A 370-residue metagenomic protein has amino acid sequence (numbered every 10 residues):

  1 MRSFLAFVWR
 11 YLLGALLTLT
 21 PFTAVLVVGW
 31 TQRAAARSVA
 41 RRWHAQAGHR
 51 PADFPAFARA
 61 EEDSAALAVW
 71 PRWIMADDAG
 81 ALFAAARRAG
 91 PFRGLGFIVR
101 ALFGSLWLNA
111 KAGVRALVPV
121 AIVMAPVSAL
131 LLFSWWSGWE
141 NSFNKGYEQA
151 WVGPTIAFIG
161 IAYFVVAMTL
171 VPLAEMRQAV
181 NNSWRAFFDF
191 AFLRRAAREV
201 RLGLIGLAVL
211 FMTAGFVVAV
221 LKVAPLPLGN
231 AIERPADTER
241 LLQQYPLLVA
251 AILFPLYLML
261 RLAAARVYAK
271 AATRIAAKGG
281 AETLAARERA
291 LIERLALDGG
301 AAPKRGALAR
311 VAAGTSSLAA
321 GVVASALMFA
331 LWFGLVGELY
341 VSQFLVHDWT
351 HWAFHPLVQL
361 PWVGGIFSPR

Functional and structural regions predicted by a protein language model:
M1-I161, V165-L173, R177-M212, Y257-R370: Helix-coil boundary and N-terminal low-complexity module in membrane systems
W135-I156, A224-L247: Membrane-interfacial helix-loop-helix connectors in multipass membrane proteins
M212-K222: Extended serine/threonine-enriched, polar tracts that run as long, contiguous segments within proteins
